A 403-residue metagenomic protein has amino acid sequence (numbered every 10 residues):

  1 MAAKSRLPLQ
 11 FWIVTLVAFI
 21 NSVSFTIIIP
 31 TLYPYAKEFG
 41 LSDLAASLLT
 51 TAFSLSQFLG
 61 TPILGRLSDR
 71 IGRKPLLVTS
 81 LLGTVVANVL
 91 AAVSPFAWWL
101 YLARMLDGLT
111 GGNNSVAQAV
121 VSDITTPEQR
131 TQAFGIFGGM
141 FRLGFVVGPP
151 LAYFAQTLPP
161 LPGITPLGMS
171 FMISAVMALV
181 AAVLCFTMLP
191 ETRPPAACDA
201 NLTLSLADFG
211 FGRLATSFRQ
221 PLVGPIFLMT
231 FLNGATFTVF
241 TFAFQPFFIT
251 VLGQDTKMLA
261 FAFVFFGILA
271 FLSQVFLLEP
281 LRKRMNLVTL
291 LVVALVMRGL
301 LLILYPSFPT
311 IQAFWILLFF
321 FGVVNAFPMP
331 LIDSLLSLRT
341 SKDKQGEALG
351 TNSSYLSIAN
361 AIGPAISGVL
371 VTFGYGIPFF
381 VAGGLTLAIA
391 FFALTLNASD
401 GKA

Functional and structural regions predicted by a protein language model:
A2-L7, P190-L228: Juxtamembrane intracellular "pre-TM" segments in multi-pass secondary transporters
T26, S54-P62, G112, F145-V146 (+2 more regions): Residue-level signature of mid-helix packing/kink "hotspots" within the transmembrane helices of 12-pass Major
P30-L44, F242-M258: Short amphipathic helix-loop junctions that connect adjacent transmembrane helices in Major Facilitator Superfamily/SLC
G40, G72, V93-W98, G253 (+1 more regions): Helix-breaking motifs and short loop linkers at transmembrane-helix boundaries and internal kinks in secondary membrane
F58-A97: Conserved MFS/SLC helix-loop-helix module at the cytosolic interface between two early adjacent transmembrane helices
T61-G72, S273-N286, V371: Helix-to-loop junctions at the C-terminal end of transmembrane segments in multipass secondary transporters
A103-F141: Cytoplasmic helix-loop-helix junction between adjacent transmembrane helices in 12-TM secondary transporters
L287-I332: C-terminal transmembrane helical hairpin of 12-TM major facilitator-type secondary transporters
